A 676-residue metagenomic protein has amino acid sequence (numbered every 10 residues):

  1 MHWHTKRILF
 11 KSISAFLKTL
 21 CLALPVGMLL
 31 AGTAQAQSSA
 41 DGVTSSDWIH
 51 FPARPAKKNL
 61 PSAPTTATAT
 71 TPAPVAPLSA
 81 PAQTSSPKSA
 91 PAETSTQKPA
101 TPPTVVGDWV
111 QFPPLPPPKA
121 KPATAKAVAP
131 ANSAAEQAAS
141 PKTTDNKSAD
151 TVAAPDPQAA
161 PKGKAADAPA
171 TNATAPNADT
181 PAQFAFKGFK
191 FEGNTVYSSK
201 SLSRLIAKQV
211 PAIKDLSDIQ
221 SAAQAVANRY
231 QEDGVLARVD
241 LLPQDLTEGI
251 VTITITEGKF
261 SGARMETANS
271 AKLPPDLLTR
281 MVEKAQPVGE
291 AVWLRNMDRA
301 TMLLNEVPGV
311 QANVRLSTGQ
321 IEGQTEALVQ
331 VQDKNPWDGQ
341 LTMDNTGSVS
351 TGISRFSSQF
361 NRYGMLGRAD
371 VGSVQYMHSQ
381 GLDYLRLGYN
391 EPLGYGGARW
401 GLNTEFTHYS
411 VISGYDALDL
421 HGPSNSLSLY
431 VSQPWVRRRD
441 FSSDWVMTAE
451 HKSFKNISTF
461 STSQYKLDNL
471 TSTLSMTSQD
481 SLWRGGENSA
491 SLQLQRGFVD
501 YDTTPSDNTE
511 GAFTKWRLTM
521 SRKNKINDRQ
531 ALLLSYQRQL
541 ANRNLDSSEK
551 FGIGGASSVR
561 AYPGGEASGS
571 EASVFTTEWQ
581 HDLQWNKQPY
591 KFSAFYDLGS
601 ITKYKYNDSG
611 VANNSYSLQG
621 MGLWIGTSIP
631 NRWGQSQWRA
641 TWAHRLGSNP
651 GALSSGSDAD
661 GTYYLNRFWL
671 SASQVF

Functional and structural regions predicted by a protein language model:
A69, K88, P103-G107, Q111 (+4 more regions): Periplasmic polypeptide-binding modules associated with outer-membrane biogenesis and secretion
T256, Q330-Q332, N361-Y363, N390-P392 (+7 more regions): Transmembrane beta-barrel domains of outer membrane proteins
V310, T325, N335-G339, S354-F356 (+12 more regions): Outer-envelope beta-barrel architecture signal
G323-T325, G352-F356, G381-L385, P423-L427 (+5 more regions): Residues that define the transmembrane beta-barrel architecture of outer-membrane proteins
A327, S358-F360, L387-Y389, L429-V431 (+9 more regions): Membrane-embedded beta-strands of outer-membrane beta-barrel proteins, especially the hydrophobic/small aromatic
D338-G347, S358-R362, R368-Q380, L385-L387 (+6 more regions): Transmembrane beta-strand segments that form the barrel wall of outer-membrane beta-barrel proteins
R399-S547, I601-Y604: Transmembrane beta-strand segments of outer-membrane beta-barrel domains in Gram-negative and organellar OMPs
P505-F676: C-terminal transmembrane beta-barrel domains of outer membrane proteins
